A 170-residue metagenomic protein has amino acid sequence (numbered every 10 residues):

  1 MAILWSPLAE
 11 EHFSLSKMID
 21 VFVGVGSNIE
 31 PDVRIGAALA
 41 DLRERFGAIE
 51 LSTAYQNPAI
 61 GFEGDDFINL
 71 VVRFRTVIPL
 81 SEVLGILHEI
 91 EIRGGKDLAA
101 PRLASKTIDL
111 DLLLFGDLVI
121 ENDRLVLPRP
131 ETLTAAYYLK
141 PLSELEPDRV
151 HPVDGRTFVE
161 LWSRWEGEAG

Functional and structural regions predicted by a protein language model:
M1-K17: N-terminal amphipathic/basic-hydrophobic helices that include classical n-h-c signal peptides and signal-anchor
E11, E30-D32, P101, L161: Residues at secondary-structure transition points
S16-R45, S52-P58: N-terminal beta1-alpha1 ligand-phosphate binding loop
K17, V77, P152-V153: Short, glycine- and charge-enriched coil/turn segments that flank and shape catalytic ligand pockets
V25-S27, V72-I78, L114-D117: Short beta-strand-to-loop capping motifs
D32, L80-S81: Loop/helix-junction capping segments adjacent to catalytic residues or to phosphate/diphosphate-binding pockets
S52, N57-I68, S81-L84, H88-G170: Flexible, gly/pro- and Lys/Arg-enriched active-site loops
